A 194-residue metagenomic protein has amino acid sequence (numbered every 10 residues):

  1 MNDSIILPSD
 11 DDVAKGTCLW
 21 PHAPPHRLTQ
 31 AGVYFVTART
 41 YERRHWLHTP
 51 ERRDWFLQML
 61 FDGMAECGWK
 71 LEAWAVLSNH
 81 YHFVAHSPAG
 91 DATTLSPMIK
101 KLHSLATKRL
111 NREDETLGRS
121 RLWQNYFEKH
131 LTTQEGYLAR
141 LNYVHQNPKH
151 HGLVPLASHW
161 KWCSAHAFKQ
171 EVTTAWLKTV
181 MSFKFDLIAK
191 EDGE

Functional and structural regions predicted by a protein language model:
M1-E194: Short catalytic/metal-binding and nucleic-acid-binding patches
